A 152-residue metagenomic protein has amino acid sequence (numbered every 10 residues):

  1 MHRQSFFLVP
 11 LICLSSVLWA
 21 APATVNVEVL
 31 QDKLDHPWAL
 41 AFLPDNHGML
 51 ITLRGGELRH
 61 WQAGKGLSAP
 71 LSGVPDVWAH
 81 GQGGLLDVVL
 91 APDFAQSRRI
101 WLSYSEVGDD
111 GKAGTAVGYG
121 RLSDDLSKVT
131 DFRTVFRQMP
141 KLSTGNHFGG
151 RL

Functional and structural regions predicted by a protein language model:
M1-Q4: Positively charged n-region of N-terminal signal peptides that target proteins for export
F7-V17: Bacterial N-terminal signal peptides
W19-R151: Acidic, Gly/Ser/Thr-rich repeat motifs that build Ca2+-stabilized beta-propeller blades
